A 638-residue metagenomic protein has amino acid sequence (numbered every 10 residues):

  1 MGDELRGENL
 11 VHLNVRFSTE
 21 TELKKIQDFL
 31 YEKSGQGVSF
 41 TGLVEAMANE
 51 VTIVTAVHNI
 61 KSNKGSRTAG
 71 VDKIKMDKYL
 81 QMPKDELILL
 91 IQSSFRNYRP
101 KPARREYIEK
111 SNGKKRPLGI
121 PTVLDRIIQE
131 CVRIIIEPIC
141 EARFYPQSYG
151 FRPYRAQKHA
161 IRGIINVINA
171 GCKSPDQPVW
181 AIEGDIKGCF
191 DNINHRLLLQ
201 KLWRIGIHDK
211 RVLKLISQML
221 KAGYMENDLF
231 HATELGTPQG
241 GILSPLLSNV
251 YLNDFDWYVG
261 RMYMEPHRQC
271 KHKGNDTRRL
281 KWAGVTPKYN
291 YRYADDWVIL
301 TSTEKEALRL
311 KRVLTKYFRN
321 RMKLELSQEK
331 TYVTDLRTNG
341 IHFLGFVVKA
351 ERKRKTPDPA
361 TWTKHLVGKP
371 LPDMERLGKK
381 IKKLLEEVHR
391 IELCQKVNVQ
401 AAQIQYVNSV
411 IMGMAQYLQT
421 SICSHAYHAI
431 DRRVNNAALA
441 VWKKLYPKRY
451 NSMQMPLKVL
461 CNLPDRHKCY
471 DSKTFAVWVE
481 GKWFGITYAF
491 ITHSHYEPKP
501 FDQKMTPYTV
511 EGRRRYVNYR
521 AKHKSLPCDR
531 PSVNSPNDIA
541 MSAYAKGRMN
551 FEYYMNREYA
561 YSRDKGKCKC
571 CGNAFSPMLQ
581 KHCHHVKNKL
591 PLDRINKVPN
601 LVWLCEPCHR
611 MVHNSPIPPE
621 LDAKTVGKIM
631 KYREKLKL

Functional and structural regions predicted by a protein language model:
M1-L638: Non-catalytic terminal/accessory segments
